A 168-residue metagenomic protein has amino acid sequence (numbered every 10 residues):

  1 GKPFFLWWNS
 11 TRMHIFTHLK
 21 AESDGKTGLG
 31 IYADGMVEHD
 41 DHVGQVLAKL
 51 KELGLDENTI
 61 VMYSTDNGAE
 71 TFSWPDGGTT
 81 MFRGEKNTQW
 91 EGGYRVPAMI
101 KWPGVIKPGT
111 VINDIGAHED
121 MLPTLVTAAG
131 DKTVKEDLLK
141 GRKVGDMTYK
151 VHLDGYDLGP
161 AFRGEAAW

Functional and structural regions predicted by a protein language model:
G1-D34, E70-F72, D76-T80: Active-site His/acidic residue clusters
K2, A33, N58, G93-V96: A structure-centric signal for secondary-structure junctions around beta-strands
P3, N9, E38-W74: Metal-dependent active-site segment of extracytoplasmic phospho-/sulfohydrolases and closely related
W7, N58-S64, D137-K140, V151-L153: Beta-strand segments within the central parallel beta-sheet cores of soluble alpha/beta enzyme folds
W8-M13, K20, S64-N67, Y94 (+1 more regions): Active-site-proximal beta-strand/loop segments in catalytic clefts of secreted hydrolases
I31, V37-E38, H42, Y63 (+2 more regions): Hydrophobic transmembrane-helix microenvironments that flank and shape a buried ionizable site
M36-H39, R83-E85: Acidic, His- and aromatic-enriched active-site or binding-groove loops in soluble protein domains that engage sugars
G44-L53, G78-W168: Substrate-binding rim/cap in mid-to-C-terminal beta-strand-loop elements of soluble/periplasmic
